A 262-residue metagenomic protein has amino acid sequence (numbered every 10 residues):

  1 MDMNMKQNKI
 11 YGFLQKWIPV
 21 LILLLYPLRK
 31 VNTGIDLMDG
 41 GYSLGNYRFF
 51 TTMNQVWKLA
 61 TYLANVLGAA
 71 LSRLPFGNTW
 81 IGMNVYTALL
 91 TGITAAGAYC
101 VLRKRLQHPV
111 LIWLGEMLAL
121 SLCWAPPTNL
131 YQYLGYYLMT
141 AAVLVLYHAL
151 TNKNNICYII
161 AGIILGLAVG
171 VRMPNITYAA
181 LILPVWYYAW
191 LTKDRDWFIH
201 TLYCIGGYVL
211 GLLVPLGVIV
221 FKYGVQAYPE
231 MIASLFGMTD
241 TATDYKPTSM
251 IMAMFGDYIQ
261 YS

Functional and structural regions predicted by a protein language model:
L28-N46, Q55-L71, G77-N78, Y223-G224 (+1 more regions): Extracytoplasmic catalytic/substrate-binding loops of multi-pass membrane glycan-assembly enzymes
T52-V56, L67-Y86, T94, L106 (+1 more regions): Juxtamembrane segments of multi-pass membrane glycosylation machinery that transfer sugars from lipid-linked donors
A98-S121: Transmembrane-helix signature of polytopic, membrane-embedded enzymes that assemble or transfer cell-envelope glycans
R103-L106, A142-Y158, R195: Membrane-interface transmembrane helices that cradle and orient dolichyl/undecaprenyl
C123, V145, C157-N175, A179-P184 (+1 more regions): Membrane-interface alpha helices of multi-pass inner-membrane proteins
P127-Y136: Short acidic/glycine- and proline-prone juxtamembrane loop motifs at membrane-interface regions of multi-pass membrane
V145, T151, T177-L212, G217 (+1 more regions): Perimembrane helix-loop-helix junctions
T201-S262: Membrane-lumen/periplasm interface segments of specific transmembrane helices in polyprenyl phosphate-linked
